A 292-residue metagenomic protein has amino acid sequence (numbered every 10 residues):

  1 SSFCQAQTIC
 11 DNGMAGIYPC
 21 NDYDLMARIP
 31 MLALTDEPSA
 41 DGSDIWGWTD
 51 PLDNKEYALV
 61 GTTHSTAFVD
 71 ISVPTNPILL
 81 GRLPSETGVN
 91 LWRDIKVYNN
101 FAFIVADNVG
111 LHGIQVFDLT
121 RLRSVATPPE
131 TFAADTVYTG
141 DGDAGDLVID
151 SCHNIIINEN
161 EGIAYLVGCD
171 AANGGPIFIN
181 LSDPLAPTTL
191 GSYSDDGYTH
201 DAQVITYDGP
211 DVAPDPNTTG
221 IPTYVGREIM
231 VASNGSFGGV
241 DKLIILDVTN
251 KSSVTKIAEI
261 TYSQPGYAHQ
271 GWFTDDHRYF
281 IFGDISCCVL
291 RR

Functional and structural regions predicted by a protein language model:
C4-R292: Feature marking well-ordered beta-strand scaffolds used for ligand recognition
